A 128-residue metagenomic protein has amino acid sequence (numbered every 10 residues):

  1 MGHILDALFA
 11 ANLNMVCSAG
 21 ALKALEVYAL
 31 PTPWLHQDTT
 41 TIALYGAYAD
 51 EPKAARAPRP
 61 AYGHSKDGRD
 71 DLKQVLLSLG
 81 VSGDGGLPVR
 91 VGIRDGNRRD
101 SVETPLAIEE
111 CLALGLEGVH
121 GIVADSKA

Functional and structural regions predicted by a protein language model:
M1-A128: Conserved, well-structured functional cores that handle cations and Mg-NTP chemistry
